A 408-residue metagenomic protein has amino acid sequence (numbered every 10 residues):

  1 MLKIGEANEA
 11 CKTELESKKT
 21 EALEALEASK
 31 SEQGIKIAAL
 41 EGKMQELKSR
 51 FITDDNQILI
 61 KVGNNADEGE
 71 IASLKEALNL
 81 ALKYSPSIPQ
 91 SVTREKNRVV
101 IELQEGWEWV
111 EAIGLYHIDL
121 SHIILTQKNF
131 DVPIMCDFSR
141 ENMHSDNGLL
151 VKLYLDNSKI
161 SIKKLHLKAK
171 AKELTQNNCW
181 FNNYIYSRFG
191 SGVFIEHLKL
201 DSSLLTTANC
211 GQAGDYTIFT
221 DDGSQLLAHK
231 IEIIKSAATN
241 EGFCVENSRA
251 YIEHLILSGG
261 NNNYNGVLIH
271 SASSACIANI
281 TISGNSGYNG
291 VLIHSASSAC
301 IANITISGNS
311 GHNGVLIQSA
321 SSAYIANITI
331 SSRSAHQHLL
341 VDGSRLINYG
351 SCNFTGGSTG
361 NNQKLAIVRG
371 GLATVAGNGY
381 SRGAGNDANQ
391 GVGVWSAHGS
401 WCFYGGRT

Functional and structural regions predicted by a protein language model:
L2-S49, T53: Extended alpha-helical stalk/coiled-coil segments
A7, E14-S17, I123-K128, V132-I134 (+5 more regions): N-terminal adaptor/linker regions at the entrance to substrate-recognition repeat cores in CRL/SCF substrate receptors
E9, E16, E27-K30, E196 (+6 more regions): Intrinsically disordered, low-complexity segments used as extracellular stalks/linkers and nuclear/regulatory IDRs
C11, A22, Q33-K36, L40 (+12 more regions): Cysteine-rich, disulfide-stabilized extracellular repeat modules
G42-Y84, W107: Right-handed parallel beta-helix/beta-solenoid
A66, K75-E76, Y84-I123, Q127-G148 (+1 more regions): N-terminal extracellular ligand-recognition/capping segment immediately after the signal peptide
I113-H117, I134, H144, L149-D156 (+12 more regions): Glycine-rich beta-solenoid repeat tracts in large extracellular/virion proteins
T126-K128, K159-A169, G192-N209, G223-A237 (+8 more regions): Right-handed parallel beta-helix
